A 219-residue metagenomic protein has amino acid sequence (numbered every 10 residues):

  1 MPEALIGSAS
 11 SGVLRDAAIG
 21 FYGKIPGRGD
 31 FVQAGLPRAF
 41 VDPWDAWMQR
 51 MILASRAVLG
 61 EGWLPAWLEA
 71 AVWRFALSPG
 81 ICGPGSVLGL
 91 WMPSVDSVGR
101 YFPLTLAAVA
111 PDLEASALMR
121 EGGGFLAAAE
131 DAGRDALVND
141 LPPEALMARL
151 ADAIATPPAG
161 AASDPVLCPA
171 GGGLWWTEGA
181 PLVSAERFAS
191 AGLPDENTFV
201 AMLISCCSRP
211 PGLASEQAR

Functional and structural regions predicted by a protein language model:
P2-F31, G35, P79-R219: Long protein-protein interaction modules used by eukaryotic assembly/scaffold proteins
V13-E69: N-terminal ordered "arm"
R56-S94: Short, structured protein-protein interaction patches enriched in aromatics and acidic/basic residues, typified by
